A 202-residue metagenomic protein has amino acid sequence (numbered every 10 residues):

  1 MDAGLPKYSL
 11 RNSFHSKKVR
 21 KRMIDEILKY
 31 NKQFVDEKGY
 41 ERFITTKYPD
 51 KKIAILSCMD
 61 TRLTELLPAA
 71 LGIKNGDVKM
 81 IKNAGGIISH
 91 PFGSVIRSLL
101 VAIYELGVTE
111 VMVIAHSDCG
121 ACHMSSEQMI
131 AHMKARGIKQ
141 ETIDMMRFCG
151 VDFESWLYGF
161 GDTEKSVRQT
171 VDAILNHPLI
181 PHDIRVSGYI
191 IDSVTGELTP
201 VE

Functional and structural regions predicted by a protein language model:
Y8-R22: Short, Lys/Arg-enriched N-terminal segments with co-localized hydrophobic residues within the first ~10-30 amino acids
R20-K51, G86-P91, I103-L106, A121-E202: Divalent-metal-activated hydrolytic enzyme cores
E37, R42-I96: Conserved beta-strand-loop surface patch within small alpha/beta domains used for substrate/adaptor or ligand engagement
L56-C58, K82, I114-H116, Y189-D192: Short beta-strand segments
M59-R62, S117-A121: Gly/Ser/Thr-rich loops at beta-strand to alpha-helix junctions that form or flank small-molecule/cofactor-binding
R97-I103: Short secondary-structure capping micro-motifs at structural edges
Y104-H116: Ordered, amphipathic secondary-structure segments that act as subunit-interaction surfaces in large macromolecular
